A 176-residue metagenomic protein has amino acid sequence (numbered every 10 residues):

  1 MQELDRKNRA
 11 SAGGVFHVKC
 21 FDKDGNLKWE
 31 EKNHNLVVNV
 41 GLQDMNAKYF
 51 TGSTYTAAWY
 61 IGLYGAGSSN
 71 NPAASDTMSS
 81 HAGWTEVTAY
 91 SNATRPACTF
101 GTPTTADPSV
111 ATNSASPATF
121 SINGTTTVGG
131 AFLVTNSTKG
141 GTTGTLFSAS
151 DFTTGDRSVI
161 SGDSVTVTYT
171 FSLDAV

Functional and structural regions predicted by a protein language model:
M1-G129, T135-V176: Small cysteine-rich, disulfide-bonded extracellular modules of the LU/uPAR three-finger superfamily and closely related
